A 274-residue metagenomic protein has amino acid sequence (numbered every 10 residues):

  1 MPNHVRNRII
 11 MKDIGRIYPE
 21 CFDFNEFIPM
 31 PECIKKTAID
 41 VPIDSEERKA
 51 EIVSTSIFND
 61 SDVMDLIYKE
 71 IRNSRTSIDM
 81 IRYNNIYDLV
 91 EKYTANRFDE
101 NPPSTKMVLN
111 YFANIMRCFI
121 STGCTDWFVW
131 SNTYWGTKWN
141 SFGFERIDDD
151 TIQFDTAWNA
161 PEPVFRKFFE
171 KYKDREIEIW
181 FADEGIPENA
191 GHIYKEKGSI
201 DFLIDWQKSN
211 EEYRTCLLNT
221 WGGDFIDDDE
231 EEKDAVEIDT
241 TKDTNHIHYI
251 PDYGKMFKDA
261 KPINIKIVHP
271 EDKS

Functional and structural regions predicted by a protein language model:
M1-S274: Intrinsic low-complexity, intrinsically disordered or marginally ordered coil/linker segments
